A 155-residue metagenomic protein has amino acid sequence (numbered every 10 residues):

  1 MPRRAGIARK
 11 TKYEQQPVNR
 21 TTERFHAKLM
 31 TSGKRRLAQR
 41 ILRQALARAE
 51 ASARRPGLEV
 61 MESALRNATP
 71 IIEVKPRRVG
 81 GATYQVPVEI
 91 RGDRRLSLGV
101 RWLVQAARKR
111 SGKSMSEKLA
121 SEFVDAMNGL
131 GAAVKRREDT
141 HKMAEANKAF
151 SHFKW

Functional and structural regions predicted by a protein language model:
M1-S32, R36-Q39, R43-W155: Strongly charged
